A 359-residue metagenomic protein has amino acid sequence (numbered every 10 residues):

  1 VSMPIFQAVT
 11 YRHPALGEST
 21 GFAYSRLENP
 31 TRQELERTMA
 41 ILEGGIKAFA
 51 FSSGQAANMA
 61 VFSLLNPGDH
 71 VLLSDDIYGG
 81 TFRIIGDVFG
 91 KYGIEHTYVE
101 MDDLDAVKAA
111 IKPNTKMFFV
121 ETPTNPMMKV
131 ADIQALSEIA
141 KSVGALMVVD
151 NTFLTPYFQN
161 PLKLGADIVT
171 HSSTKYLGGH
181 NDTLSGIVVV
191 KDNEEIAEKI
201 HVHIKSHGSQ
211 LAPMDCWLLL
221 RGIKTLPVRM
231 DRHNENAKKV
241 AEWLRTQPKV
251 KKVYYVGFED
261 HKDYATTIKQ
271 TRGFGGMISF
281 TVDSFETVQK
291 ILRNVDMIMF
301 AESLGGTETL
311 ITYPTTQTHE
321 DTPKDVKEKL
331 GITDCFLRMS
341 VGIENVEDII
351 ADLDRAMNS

Functional and structural regions predicted by a protein language model:
V1-F6, V188: Short conserved active-site loop signatures built around small residues
I5, P14-E34, T38, L310-C335: Glycine-rich phosphate/pyrophosphate-binding loop and adjacent beta-alpha nucleotide/cofactor-binding cores
T10-M59, L64, G80-D87: Conserved N-terminal alpha-helix of the aminotransferase class I/II PLP-enzyme fold
A48-K249, Y254, A265: Conserved PLP-enzyme active-site core in the AAT-like
E95, A109, K116, R229 (+3 more regions): PLP-dependent enzyme catalytic core of the Aspartate aminotransferase-like
H207-G208, V295-G305, A356-S359: A common structural junction motif
L219-V228, G275-D283, R338-G342: Short, well-ordered beta-strand elements within core beta-sheets of diverse protein domains
K238-E302, T322-E328: Conserved small-domain helix->loop->beta segment predominantly found in fold-type I
